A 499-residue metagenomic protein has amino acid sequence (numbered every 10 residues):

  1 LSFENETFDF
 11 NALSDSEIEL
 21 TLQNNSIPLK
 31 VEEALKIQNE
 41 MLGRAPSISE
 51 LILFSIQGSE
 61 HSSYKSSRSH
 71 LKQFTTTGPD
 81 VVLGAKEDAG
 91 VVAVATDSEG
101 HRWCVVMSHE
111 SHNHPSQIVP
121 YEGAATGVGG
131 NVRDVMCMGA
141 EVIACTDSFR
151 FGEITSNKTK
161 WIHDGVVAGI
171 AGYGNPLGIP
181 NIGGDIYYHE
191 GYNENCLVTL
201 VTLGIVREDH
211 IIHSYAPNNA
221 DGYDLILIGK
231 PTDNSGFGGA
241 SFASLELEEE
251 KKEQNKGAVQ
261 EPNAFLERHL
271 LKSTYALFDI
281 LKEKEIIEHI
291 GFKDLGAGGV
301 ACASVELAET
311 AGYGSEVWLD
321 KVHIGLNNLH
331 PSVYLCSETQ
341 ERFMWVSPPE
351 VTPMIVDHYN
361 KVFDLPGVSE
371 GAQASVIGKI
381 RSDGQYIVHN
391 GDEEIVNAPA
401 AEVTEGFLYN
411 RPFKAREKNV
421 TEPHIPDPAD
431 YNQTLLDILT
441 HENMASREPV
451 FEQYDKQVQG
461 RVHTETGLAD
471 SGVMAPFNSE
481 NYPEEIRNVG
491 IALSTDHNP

Functional and structural regions predicted by a protein language model:
L1-P499: Glycine/proline-enriched, intrinsically flexible loops and inter-domain linkers
